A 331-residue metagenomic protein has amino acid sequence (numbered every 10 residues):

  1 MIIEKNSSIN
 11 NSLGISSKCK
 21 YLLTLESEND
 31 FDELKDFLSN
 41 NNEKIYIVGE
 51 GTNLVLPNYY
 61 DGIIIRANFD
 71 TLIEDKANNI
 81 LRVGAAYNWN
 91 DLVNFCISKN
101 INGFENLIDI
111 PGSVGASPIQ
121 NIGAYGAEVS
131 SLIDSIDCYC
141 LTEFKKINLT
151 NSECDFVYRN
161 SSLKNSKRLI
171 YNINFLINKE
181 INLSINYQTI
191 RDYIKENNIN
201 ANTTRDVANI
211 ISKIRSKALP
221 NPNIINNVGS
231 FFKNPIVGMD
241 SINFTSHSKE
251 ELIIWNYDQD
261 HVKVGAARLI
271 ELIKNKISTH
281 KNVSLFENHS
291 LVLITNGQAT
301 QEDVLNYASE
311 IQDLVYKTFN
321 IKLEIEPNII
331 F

Functional and structural regions predicted by a protein language model:
M1-E143: Anion-binding (especially nucleotide phosphate/pyrophosphate-binding) glycine-rich loop and adjoining beta-alpha core
I2-E4, I9-I15, L54, K146-L293 (+2 more regions): Phosphate/pyrophosphate- and phosphate-bearing ligand-binding catalytic cores of soluble enzymes
L22-E26, L81-A85, N182, I199 (+2 more regions): Catalytic cores of large soluble enzymes that bind and process phosphate-bearing ligands
L34-L38, N186-I190, Y307-I311: Short amphipathic alpha-helices in soluble, non-transmembrane regions that often serve as interface/regulatory elements
N40, S98, L272, K317-T318: Residues at alpha-helix termini
N42-K44, Q312-F319: A common structural junction motif
I101, Q301-V304: Beta-rich strand-turn-strand
